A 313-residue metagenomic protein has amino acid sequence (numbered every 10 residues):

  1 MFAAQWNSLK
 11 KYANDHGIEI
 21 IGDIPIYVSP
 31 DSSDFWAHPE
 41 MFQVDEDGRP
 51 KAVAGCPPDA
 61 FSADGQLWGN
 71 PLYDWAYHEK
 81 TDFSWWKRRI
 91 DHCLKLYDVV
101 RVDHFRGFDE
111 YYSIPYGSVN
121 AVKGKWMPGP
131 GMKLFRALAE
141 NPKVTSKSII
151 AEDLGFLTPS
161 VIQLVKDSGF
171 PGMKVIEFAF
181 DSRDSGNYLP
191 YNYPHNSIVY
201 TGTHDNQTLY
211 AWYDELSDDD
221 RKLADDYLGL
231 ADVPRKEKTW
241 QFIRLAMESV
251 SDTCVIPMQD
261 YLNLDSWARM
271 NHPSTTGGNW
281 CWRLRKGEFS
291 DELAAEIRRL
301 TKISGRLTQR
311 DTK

Functional and structural regions predicted by a protein language model:
M1-A4, Y27-V255, Q259-D265, H272-G287: Alpha-amylase-like alpha-glycosidases and glucanotransferases acting on alpha-linked glucans and related
F2-Y27: Conserved, well-ordered alpha-helix/loop/beta-strand core segments that scaffold catalytic motifs
N263-K313: Structured C-terminal cap/extension of enzyme domains
